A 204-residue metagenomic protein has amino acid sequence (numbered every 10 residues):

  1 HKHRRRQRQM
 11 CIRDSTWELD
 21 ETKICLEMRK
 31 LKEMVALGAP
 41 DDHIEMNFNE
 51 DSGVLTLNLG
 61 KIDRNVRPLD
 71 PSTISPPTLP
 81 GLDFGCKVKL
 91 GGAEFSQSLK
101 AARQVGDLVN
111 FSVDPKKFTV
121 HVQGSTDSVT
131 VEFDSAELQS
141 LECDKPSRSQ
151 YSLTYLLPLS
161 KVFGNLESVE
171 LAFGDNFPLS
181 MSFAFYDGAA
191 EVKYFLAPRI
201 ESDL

Functional and structural regions predicted by a protein language model:
H1-I12: Single conserved hydrophobic/aromatic residue that forms the stacking wall/gate of nucleotide- or nucleobase-binding
M10-D14, R67-I74, D134-L138, A197-E201: A short, sequence-level motif marking secondary-structure junctions
R13, I62-R64, S125-V129, Y186-A190: Short, surface-exposed beta-strand-loop junctions and turns on beta-sheet-rich folds
R13-N49, L79-D114, T119, S135-N176 (+1 more regions): DNA replication sliding-clamp ring fold and its partner-interaction surfaces
E50-D83: Internal, conserved structured core segments that host functional sites
T56-N58, S112, H121-Q123, A172 (+1 more regions): Beta-strand residues in well-ordered beta-sheet regions across diverse protein folds
K117, G124-T126, F133: Short helix-loop boundary/capping segments
F118-V120, P178-L204: Short terminal or interdomain "cap/linker" segment that borders an active site or interface and mediates
